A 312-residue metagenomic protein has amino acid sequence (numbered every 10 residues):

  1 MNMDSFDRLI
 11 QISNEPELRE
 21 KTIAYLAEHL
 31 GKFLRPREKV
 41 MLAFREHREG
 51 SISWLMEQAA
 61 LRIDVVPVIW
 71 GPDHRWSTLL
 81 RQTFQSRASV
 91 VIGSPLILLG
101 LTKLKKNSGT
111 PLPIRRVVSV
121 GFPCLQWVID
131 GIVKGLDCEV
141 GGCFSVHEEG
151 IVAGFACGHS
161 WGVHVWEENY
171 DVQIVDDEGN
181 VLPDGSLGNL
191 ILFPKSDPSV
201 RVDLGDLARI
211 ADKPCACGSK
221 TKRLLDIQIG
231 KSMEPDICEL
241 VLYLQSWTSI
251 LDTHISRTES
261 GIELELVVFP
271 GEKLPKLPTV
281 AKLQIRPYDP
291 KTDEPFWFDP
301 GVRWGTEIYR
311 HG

Functional and structural regions predicted by a protein language model:
M1-D7, H29, K39, D176: N-terminal start-of-domain structural block
M1-T22: Conserved AMP-binding A3 loop
N2-D4, S13, L30-L34, F44 (+1 more regions): Generic hydrophobic/packing signal
E17-E28, K39-L99: AMP-binding/adenylate-forming
H29-L34, A59, G109-T110: Glycine-rich helix-loop-beta junction characteristic of Rossmann-like nucleotide cofactor-binding loops
P36, D64, L136-C138: Short glycine/proline-enriched coil/turn segments at helix->beta-strand junctions
P36-R37, I114: Phosphate-coordination loops involved in phosphoryl transfer and adenosine-cofactor binding
V68-G312: Active-site glycine/GP-rich loop and adjacent strand/helix microenvironment that borders small-molecule binding pockets
